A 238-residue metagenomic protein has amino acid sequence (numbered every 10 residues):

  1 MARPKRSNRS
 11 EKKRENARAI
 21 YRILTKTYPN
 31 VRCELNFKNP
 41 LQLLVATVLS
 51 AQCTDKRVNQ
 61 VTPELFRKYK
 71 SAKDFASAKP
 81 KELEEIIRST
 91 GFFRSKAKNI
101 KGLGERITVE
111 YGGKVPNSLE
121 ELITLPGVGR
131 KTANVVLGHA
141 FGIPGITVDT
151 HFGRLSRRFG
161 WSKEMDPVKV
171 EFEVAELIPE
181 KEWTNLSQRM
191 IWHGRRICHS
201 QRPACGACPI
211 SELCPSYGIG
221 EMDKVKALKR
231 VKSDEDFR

Functional and structural regions predicted by a protein language model:
A2-D234: Catalytic cores of DNA base-excision repair glycosylases
D236-R238: Intrinsically disordered, low-complexity charged/polar segments
